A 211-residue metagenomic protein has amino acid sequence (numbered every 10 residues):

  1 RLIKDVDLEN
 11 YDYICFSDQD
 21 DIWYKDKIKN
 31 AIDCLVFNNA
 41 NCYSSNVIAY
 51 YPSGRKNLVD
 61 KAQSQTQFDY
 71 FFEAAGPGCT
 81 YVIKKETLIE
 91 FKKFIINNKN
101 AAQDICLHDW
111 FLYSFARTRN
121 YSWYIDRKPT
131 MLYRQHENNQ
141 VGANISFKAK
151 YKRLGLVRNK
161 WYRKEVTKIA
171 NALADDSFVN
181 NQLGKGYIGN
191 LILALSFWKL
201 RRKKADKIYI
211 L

Functional and structural regions predicted by a protein language model:
R1-F147: Nucleotide-sugar donor-binding/catalytic module of glycosyltransferases that assemble extracellular/cell-envelope
F94-A101, F111, L132-L211: C-terminal subregions of glycosyltransferases and related glycan-biosynthesis enzymes
